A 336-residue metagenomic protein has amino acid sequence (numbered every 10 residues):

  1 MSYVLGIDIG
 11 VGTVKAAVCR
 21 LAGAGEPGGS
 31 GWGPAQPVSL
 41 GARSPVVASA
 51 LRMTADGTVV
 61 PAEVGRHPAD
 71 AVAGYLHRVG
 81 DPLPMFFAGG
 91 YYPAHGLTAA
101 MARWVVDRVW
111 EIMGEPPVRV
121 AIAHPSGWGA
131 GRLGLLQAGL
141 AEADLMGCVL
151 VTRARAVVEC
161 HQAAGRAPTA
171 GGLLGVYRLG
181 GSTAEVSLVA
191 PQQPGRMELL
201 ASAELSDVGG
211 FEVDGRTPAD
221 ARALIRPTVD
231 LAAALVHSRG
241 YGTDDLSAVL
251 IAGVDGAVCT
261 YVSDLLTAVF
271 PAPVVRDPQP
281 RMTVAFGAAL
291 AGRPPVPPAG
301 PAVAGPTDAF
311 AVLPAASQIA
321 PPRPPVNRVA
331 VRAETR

Functional and structural regions predicted by a protein language model:
M1-L83, G147-V151: Early-domain small/polar-rich strand-loop-helix modules and first-structured segments of the mature chain
M1-Y3, G147-Y177, A285-P297, V303: Conserved phosphate-binding catalytic cores of ATP/NTP-utilizing and phosphoryl-transfer enzymes
I7-T13, T169-E185, V189-Q193, V254-G256: A short acidic Gly-Thr/Ser loop motif
S49-L51, P194-L231, R336: Glycine-rich phosphate-binding loop plus the immediately following alpha-helix
V105-R119, G165, T228-S247: Phosphate/pyrophosphate-binding loops at sites that engage ATP/ADP/AMP, CoA/4′-phosphopantetheine, polyphosphate
I122-R132, G240-L266, P280, V284-F286: Glycine-rich phosphate-binding loops at beta-strand->alpha-helix junctions
D144-A156, S263-G287: Conserved phosphate-binding/catalytic loops in two-lobed NTP-binding clefts
P294-R336: Acidic, glycine/GT-rich loop-and beta-edge segments that sit at the periphery of enzyme/chaperone cores
